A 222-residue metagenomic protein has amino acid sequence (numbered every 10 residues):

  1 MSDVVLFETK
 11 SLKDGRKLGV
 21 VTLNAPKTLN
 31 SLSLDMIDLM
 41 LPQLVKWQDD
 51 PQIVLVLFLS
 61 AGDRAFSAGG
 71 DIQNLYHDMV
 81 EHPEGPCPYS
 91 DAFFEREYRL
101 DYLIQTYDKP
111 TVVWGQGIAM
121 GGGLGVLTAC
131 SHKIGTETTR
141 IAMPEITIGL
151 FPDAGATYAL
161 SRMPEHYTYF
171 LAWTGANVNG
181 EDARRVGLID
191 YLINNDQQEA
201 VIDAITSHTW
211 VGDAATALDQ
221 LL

Functional and structural regions predicted by a protein language model:
M1-L59, Y102: Conserved CoA-thioester-binding segment of acyl-CoA-metabolizing enzymes
Q43, R96-Y107: Catalytic-core regions built around general acid/base machinery
F58, D71, V126-L127, D182-A183: Hydrophobic/aromatic residues within transmembrane alpha-helices of multi-pass small-molecule transporters
S60-R99, G149: Glycine- (often His-adjacent) and acidic-residue-rich active-site loop that binds/positions the CoA thioester
I104-I148, L171, G175-A176, G180: Glycine-rich beta-to-alpha active-site loop
C130-D153, G187-I202: Gly/Pro- and small hydrophobic-enriched strand-loop and loop-to-helix capping segments that sit at the rims
T157-H166: Hydrophobic, secondary-structure "cap" segments at the distal end of domains
N194-L222: Amphipathic alpha-helical blocks and their helix-capping loop/short-beta junctions
